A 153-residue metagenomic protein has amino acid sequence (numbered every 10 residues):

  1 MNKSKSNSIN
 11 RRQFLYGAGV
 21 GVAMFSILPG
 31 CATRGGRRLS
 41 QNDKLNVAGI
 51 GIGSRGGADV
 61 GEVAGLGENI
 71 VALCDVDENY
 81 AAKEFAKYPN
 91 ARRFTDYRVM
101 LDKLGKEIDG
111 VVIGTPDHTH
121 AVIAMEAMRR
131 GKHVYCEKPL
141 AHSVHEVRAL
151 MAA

Functional and structural regions predicted by a protein language model:
N2-V22: N-terminal secretory signal peptides and thylakoid transit peptides that target proteins across membranes
N10, D77, D96-Y97: Acidic/polar helix N-cap motif
A18-Y88: N-terminal Rossmann-like dinucleotide-binding module
G53, A91-A149: Beta-loop-alpha module in the N-terminal Rossmann-like domain of NAD(P)-dependent dehydrogenases, especially those
G57, G61, N79-A82, A86 (+5 more regions): Solvent-exposed, polar/charged alpha-helical surfaces in well-ordered, non-transmembrane soluble domains, broadly
